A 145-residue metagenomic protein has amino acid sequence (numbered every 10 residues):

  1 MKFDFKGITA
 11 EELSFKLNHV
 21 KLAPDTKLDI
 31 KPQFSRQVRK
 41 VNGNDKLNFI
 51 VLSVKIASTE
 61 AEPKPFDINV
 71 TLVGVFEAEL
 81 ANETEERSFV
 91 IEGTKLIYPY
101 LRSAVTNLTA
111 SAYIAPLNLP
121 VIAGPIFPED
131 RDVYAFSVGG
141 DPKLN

Functional and structural regions predicted by a protein language model:
M1-L96, S103-N145: N-terminal intrinsically disordered, cationic/polar leader segments that include organellar targeting peptides
